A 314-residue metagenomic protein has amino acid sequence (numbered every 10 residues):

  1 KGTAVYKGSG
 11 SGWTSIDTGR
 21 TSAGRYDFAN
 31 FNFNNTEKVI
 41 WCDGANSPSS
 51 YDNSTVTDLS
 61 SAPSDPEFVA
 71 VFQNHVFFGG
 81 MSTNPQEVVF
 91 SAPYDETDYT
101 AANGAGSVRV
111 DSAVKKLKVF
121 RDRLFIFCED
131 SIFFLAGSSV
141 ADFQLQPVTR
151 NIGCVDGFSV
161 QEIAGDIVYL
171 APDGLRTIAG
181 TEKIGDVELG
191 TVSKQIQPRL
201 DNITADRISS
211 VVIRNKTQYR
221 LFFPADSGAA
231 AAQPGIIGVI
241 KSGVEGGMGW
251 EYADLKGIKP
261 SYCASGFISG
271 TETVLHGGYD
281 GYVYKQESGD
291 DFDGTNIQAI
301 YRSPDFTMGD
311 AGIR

Functional and structural regions predicted by a protein language model:
K1-T14, D65-F134, I208-I240, G278-Y282: N-terminal beta-propeller domains
K1-V39, D142, R150-D166, P172-R314: Beta-sheet repeat architectures centered on beta-propellers
S9-S11, D43-A45, Y51-T55, G80 (+2 more regions): Acidic/polar residues in short coil/turn loops that connect beta-strands within repeat-based beta-sheet scaffolds
R25-A62: Hydrophobic or amphipathic alpha-helical targeting/insertion segments
N46-S47, S82-T83, S139: Acidic glycine-/aspartate-rich tracts in secreted/extracellular proteins
Y51-S61, F90-G106, G137-N151, G180-P198: Sequence/structural signature of beta-propeller blade repeats across diverse families
A62-P63, R109-S112, I152-V155, G257: Short loop/turn positions that demarcate and connect the beta-strands within blades of beta-propeller repeat domains
K115-L135, I152-D173: Beta-propeller domains
